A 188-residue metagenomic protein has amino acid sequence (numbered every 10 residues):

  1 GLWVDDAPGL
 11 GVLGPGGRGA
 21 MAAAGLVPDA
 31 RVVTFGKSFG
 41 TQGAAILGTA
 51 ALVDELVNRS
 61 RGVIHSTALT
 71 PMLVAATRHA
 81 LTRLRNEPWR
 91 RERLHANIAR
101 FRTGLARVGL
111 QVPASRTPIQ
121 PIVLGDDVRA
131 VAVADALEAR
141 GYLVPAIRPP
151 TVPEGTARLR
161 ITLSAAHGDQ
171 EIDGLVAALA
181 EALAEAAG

Functional and structural regions predicted by a protein language model:
G1, P8-R116: Active-site C-terminal subdomain of aminotransferase-like
D5, S38, V152-E154: Short glycine/serine/proline-enriched coil/turn segments at secondary-structure junctions
T49, T70, D126, G168-Q170: Helix N-cap / loop-to-helix initiation motif
A75, E92, V128, Q170-D173: A generic "alpha-helical surface" signal
E92-F101, A106-G141, T151-T156, L163-A165: Conserved PLP-binding catalytic core of the aspartate aminotransferase-like
A139-Y142, T151-G188: PLP-dependent enzyme catalytic core of the Aspartate aminotransferase-like
I147-R148: Cytosolic Rossmann-like ligand/nucleotide-binding regulatory domains
